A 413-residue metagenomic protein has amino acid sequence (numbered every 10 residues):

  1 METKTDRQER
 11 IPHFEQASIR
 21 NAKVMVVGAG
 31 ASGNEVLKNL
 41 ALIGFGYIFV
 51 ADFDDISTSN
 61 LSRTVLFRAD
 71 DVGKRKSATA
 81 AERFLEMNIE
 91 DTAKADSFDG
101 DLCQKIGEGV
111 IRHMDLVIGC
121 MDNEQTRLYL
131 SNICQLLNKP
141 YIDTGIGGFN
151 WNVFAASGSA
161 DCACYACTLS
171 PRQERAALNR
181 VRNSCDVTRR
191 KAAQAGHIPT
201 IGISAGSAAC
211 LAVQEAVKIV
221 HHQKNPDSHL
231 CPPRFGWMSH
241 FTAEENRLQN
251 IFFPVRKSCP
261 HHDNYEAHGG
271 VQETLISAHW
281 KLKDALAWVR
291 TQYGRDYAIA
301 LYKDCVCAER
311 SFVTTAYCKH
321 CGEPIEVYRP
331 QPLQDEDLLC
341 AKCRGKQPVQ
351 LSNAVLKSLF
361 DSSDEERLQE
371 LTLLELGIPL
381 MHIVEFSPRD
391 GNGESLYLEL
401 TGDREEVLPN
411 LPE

Functional and structural regions predicted by a protein language model:
M1-A17: Extreme N-terminal leader/targeting segments of oxidoreductases
E2, S18-V24, Q104-L116, C120-E413: Glycine-rich phosphate/adenylate-binding loop
M25-A29, V50: Hydrophobic Val/Ile/Leu positions in short beta-strands of Rossmann-like dinucleotide-binding domains
S32: Hydrophobic/small residue at the entry helix of a nucleotide-binding pocket
V36-L37, A80: Hydrophobic residues within alpha-helices that form the first helical element adjacent to the glycine-rich loop
L37-K38, S131: Generic hydrophobic/aromatic pocket-lining and core-packing "Φ" positions
F45-E90: Glycine-rich phosphate-binding loop and adjoining beta1-alpha1-beta2 segment of Rossmann-like nucleotide-binding folds
G73-Q125: A structured beta-alpha segment of the ubiquitous adenosine-cofactor-binding alpha/beta core
